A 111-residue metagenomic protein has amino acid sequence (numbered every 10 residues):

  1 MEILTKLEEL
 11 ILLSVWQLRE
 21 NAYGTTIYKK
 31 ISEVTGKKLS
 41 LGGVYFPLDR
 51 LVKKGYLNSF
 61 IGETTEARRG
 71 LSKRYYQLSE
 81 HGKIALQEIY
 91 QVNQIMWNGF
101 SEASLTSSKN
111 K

Functional and structural regions predicted by a protein language model:
E2-G43: N-terminal helix-turn-helix DNA-binding core of bacterial DNA-binding proteins
L18-N21, V52-K54, H81-K83: Short, charged/polar surface micro-motifs in flexible loops or helix N-caps
I31, T35, I61-E63, E80: Short, well-ordered turn and helix-capping elements at secondary-structure junctions
V44-F46, L51: Basic amphipathic alpha-helical segments that dock to polyanions
K54-R69: Beta-hairpin "wing" of winged helix-turn-helix
S72: Exposed loop/turn and edge beta-strand positions of beta-sandwich/beta-sheet ligand-binding modules
H81-K111: Amphipathic alpha-helical dimerization/coiled-coil segments that flank or bridge DNA-binding/regulatory modules
